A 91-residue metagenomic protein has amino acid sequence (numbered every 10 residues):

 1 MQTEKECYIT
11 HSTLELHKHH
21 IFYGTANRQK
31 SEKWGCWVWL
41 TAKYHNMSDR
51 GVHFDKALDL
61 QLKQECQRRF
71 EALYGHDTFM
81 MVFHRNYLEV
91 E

Functional and structural regions predicted by a protein language model:
M1-H17, T41-K43: Short cysteine-rich loop/turn motifs with clustered Cys
L14-K18, S48-G51: Cys/His-rich zinc-coordinating "finger/knuckle" motifs
E15-R28: Short recognition patches in nucleic-acid-associated and regulatory proteins
R28-C36, N46-E91: Polybasic, low-complexity binding patches
